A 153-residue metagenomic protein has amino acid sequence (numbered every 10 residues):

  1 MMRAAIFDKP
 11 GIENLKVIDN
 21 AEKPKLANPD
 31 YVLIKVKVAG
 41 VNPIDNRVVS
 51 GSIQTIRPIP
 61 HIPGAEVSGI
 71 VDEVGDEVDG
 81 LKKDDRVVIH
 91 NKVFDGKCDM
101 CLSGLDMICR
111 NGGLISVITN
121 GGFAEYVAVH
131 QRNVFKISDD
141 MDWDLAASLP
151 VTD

Functional and structural regions predicted by a protein language model:
M1, E66, A124: Broad gene-expression machinery/nucleic-acid interaction feature
M1-A5, V32: Short structural boundary motif marking the start of a folded domain
I6-L26, P43-E73, V88-I89, L102 (+1 more regions): N-terminal glycine-rich cofactor-binding segment
K9, V38, V151-T152: Glycine-rich His-Gly loop
P10, N20, I34, Y126-V129 (+1 more regions): Generic signature of intrinsically disordered, low-complexity segments enriched in small/polar residues
P24-A39, S52-D99, N133, S138-D144: Glycine-rich beta-strand-centered segment in the early N-terminal region that forms part of a ligand/cofactor-binding
V93-D153: NAD(P)H dinucleotide-binding glycine-rich loop of Rossmann-like/cofactor-binding domains, especially the beta1-alpha1
